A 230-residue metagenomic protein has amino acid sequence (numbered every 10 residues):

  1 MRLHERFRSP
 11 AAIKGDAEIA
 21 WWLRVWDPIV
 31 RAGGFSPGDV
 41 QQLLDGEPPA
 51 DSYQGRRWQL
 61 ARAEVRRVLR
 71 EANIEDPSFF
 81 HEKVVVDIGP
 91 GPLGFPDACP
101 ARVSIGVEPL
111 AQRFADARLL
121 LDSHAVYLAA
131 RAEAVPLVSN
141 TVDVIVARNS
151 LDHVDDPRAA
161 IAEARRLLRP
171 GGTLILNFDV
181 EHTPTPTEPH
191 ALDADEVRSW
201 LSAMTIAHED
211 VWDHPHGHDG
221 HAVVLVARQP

Functional and structural regions predicted by a protein language model:
R2-F79: Class I SAM-dependent methyltransferase Rossmann-like catalytic core, especially the SAM/SAH-binding loop
E82: Phosphate-coordination loops involved in phosphoryl transfer and adenosine-cofactor binding
V86-A134: Class I SAM-dependent methyltransferase SAM/SAH-binding core
A130-I145: A short acidic, Gly/Pro-enriched loop at the edge of an enzyme's catalytic core that lines a small-molecule cofactor
V144-D155: A short SAM/SAH-binding and catalytic strip from SAM-dependent methyltransferases
R158-T173: A short glycine-rich, Lys/Arg-flanked "PGG" loop and its adjoining helix->strand segment in the class I
I175-S202: Conserved class I S-adenosyl-L-methionine
D210-P230: Core SAM-dependent methyltransferase catalytic element
